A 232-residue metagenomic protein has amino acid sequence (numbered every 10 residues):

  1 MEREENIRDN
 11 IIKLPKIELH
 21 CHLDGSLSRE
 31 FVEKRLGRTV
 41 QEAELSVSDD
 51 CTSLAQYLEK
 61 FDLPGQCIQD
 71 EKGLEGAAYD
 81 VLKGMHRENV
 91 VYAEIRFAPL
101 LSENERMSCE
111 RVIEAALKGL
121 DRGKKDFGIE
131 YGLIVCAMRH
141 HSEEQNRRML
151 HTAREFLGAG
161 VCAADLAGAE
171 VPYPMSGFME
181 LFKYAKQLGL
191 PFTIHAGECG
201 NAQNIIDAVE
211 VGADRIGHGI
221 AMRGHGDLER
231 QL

Functional and structural regions predicted by a protein language model:
M1-L190, C199-N204, D214-R215, A221-Q231: Metal-cofactor-binding active-site regions of metalloenzymes
H195: Active-site glycine-centered loops adjacent to acidic/histidine catalytic or metal-binding residues that shape
V209-E210: Alpha-helix C-terminal capping segments
